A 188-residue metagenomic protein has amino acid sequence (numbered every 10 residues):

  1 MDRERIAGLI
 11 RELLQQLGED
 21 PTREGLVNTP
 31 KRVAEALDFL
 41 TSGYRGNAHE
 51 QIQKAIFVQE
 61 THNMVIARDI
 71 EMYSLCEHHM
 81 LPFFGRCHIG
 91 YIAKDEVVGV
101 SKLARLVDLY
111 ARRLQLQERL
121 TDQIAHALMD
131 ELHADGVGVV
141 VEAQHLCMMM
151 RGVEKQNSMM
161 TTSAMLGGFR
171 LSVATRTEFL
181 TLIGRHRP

Functional and structural regions predicted by a protein language model:
M1-P188: A domain-level signal for the structural core that forms small-molecule/cofactor-binding pockets and catalytic centers
